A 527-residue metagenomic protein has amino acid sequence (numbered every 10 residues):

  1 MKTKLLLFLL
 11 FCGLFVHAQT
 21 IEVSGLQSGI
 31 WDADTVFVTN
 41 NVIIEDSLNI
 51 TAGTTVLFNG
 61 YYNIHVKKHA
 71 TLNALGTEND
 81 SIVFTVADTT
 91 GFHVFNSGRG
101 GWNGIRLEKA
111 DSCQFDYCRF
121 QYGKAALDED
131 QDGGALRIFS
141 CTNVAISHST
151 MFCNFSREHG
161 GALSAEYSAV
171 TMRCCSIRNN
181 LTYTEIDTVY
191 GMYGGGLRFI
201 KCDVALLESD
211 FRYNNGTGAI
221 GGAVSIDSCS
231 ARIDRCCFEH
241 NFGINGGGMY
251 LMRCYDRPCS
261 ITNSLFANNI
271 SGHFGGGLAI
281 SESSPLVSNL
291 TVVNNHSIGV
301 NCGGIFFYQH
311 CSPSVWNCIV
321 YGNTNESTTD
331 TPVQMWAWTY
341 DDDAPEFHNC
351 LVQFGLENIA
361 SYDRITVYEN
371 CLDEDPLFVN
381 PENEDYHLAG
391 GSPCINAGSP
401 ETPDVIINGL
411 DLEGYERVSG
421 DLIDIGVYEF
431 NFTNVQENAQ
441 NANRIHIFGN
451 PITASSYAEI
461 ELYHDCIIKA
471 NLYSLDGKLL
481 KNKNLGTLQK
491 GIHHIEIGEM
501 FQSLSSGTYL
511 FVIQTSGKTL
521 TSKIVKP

Functional and structural regions predicted by a protein language model:
M1-L5, P527: Positively charged n-region of N-terminal signal peptides that target proteins for export
K4-L14: Sec-dependent N-terminal signal peptides
Q19-C202, L207-S225, R235, H240-M252 (+7 more regions): Beta-strand/loop edge motif enriched in small/polar residues
A145, S149, C174, C202-A205 (+3 more regions): Predominantly extracellular beta-rich ligand-binding scaffolds that present long acidic/polar faces for carbohydrate
E369-E429: C-terminal accessory segments
Y428-Q440: Low-complexity, Pro/Thr/Ser/Gly/Ala-rich linker/spacer regions in secreted, extracellular modular proteins
A439-P527: C-terminal outer-membrane/trafficking sorting elements
